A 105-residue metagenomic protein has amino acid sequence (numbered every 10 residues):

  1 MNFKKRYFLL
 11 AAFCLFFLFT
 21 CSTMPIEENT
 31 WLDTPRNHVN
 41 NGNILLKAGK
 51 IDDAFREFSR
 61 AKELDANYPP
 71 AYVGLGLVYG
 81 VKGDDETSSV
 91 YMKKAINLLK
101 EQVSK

Functional and structural regions predicted by a protein language model:
K47-A48, V81-K82: Register position in tetratricopeptide repeats
